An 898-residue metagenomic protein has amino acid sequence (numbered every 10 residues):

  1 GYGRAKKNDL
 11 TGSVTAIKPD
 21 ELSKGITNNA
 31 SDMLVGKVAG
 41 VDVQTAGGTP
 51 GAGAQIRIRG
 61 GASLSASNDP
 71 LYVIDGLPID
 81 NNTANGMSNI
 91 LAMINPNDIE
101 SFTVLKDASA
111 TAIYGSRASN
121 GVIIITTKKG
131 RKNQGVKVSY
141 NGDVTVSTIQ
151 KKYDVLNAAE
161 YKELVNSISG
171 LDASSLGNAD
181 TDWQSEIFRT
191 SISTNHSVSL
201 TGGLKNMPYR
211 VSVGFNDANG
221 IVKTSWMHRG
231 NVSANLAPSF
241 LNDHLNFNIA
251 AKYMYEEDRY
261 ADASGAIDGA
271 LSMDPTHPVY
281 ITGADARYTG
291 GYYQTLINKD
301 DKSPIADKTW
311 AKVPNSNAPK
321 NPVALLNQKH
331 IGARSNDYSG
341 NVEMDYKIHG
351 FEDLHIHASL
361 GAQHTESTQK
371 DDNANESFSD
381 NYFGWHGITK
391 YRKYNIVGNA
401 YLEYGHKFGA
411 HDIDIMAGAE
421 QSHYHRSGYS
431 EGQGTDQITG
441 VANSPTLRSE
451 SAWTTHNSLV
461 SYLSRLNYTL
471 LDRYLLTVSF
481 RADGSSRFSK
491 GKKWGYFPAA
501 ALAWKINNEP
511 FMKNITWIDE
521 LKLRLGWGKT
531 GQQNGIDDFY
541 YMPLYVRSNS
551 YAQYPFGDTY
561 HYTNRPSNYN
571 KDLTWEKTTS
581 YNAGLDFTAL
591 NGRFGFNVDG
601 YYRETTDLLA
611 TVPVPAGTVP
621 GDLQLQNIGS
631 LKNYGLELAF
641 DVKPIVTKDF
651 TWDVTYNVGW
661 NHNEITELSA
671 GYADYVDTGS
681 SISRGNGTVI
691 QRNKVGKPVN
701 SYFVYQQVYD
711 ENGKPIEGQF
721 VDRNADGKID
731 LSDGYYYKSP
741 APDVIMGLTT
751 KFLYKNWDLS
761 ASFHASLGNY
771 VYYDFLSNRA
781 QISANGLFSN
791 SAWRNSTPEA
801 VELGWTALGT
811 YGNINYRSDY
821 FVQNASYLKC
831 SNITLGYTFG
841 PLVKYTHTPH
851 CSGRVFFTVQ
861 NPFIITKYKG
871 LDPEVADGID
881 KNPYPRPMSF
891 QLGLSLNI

Functional and structural regions predicted by a protein language model:
G1-Y255, D262, W310-K312, S339 (+1 more regions): Short, small/polar-rich motifs associated with maturation and membrane association, primarily at protein termini
E21-L22, D69, K162-E163, S169 (+10 more regions): Extracellular/periplasmic, surface-exposed regions of secreted and cell-surface proteins
Y72, Y468, V708, R723 (+1 more regions): Short aromatic-centered micro-motifs
S139-G177, A263, A270, Q626 (+1 more regions): Conserved small-residue
L171-S174, Q184, N317, V323 (+4 more regions): Extracytoplasmic gating/loop element in the C-terminal half of outer-membrane beta-barrel translocons and assembly
S739-Y772: Glycine-rich, aromatic-lined ligand/substrate-binding cores of catalytic and carbohydrate-binding domains
